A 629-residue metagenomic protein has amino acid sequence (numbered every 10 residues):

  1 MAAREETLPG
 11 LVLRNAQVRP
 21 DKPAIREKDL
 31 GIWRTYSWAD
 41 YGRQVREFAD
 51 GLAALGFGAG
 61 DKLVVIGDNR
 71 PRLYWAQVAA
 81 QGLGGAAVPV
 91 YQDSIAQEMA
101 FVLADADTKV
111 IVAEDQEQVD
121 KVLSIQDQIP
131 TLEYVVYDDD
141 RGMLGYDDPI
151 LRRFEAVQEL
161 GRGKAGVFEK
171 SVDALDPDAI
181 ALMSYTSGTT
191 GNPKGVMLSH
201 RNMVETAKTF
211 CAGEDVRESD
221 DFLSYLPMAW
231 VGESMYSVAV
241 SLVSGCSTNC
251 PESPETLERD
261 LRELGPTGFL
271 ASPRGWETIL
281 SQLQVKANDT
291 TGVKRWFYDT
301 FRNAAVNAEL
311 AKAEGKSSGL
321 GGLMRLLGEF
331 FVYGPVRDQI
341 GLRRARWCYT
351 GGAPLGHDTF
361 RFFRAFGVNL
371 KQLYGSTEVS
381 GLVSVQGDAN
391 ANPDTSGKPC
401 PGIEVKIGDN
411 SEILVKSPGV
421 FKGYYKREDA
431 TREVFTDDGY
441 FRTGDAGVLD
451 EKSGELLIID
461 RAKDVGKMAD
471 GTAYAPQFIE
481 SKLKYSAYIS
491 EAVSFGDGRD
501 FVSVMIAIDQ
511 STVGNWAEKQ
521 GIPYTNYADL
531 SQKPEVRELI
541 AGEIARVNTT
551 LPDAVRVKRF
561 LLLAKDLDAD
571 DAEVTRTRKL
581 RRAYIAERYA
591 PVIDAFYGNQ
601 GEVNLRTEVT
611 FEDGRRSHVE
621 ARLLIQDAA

Functional and structural regions predicted by a protein language model:
A2, I25-R70, Y74-V78, I95-A100 (+2 more regions): Conserved AMP-binding/adenylate-forming core of the ANL superfamily
V12-L13, L55, G82-E159, L539: Structural core segment of the AMP-binding/adenylate-forming
P20-P23, Y137, R152, R162-Y185 (+2 more regions): Conserved pre-ATP/AMP-binding loop-to-beta segment of ANL
T35-A39, A181-A207: Conserved AMP-binding A3 loop
S94-S124, T206-L223, P254-G268, Q339: Conserved ATP-dependent adenylate/AMP-binding module captured primarily in the ANL superfamily
E117-P177, L283-P335: ANL superfamily adenylate-forming
V204-D221, M228-Y333, R344: Conserved AMP-binding/adenylation subdomain of ANL enzymes
P399-M468, Y485: Conserved ATP-binding/catalytic segment of the ANL
